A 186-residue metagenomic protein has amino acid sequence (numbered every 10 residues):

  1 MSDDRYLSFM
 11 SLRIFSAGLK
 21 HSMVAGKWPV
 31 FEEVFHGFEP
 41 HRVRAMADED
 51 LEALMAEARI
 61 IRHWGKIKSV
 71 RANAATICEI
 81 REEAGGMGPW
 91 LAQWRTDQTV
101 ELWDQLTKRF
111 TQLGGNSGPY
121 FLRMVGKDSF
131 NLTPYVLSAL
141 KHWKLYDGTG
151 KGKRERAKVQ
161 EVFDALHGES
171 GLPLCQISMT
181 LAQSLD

Functional and structural regions predicted by a protein language model:
M1-H63, I67, T180-D186: N-terminal polyanion-binding entry modules of DNA glycosylases/AP lyases and select other DNA-binding proteins
S16-M23, I77-G85, L145-Y146, L185-D186: Short helix-capping/linker segments at secondary-structure and domain boundaries
G26, K68, E83-P89, C175-A182: Short coil/turn segments at secondary-structure boundaries
G37-Q112: Alpha-helical ds-nucleic-acid-binding substructure associated with the helix-hairpin-helix region of base-excision DNA
A92-D186: C-terminal accessory module of base-excision DNA glycosylases/AP lyases that mediates lesion recognition and DNA
